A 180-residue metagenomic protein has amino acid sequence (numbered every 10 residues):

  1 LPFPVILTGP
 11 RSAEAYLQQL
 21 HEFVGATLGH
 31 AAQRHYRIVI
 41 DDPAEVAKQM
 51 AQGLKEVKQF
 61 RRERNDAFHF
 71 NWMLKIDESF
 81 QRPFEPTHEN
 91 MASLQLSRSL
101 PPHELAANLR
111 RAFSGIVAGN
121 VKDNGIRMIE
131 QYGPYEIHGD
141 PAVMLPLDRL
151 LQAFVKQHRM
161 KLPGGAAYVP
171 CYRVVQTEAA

Functional and structural regions predicted by a protein language model:
L1-Q18, A32: Short, acidic/small-residue loops that bind anionic groups at enzyme active sites
E14, I40-A44, P141: Electropositive phosphate-/nucleotide-binding environments in soluble metabolic enzymes
A15-Q18, H30, R34, A47-M50 (+6 more regions): Generic marker of "main functional regions" within proteins
Y16, H21-F23, Y36, F80 (+3 more regions): Sequence-level detector for tyrosine residue identity
F23, T27-R111: Charged, amphipathic alpha-helical linkers/stalks
A112-A180: C-terminal non-catalytic accessory extensions
